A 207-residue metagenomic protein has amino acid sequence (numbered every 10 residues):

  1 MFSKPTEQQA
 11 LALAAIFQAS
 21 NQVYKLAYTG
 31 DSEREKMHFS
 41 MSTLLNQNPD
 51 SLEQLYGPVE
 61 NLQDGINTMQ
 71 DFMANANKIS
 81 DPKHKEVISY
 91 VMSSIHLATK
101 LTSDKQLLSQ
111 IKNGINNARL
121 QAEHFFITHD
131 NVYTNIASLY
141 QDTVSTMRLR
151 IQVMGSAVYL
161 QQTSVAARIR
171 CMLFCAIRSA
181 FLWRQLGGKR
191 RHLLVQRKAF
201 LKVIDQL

Functional and structural regions predicted by a protein language model:
M1-A15, Q54, N61, I79-E86 (+4 more regions): Non-transmembrane, amphipathic alpha-helical segments
M1-G65, A74-N75: Leu/Val/Ala/Ile-rich N-terminal alpha-helices, chiefly Sec-type signal peptides and the beginnings
L11, A15-Q22, E86-S89, S93 (+9 more regions): Charged, amphipathic alpha-helical oligomerization/scaffolding segments
N21, K25-Y28, T99, S103-Q106 (+2 more regions): Charged/polar positions within long, soluble alpha-helices
S42-F126: Long amphipathic alpha-helical segments with strong coiled-coil/leucine-zipper propensity
S51-G65, H129-I151: An acidic intrinsically disordered interaction segment
L120-H124, I151-Q161: Short, charged/polar, low-complexity loop and linker segments that flank or interrupt alpha-helical bundles
Q161-L207: Alpha-helical oligomerization segments
